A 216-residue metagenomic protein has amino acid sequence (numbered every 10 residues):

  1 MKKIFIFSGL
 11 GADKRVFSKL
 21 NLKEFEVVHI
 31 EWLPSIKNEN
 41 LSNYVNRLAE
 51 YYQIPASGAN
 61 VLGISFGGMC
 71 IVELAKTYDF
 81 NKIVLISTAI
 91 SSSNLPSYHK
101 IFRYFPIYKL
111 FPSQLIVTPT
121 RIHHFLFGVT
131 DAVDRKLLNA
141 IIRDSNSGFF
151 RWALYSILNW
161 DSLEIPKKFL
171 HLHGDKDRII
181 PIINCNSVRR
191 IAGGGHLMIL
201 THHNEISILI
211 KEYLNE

Functional and structural regions predicted by a protein language model:
M1-S57, I107-S113: Active-site catalytic motif of lipid deacylating hydrolases and related acyltransferases
K19, E73-T77: Active-site signature of alpha/beta-hydrolase-fold catalytic machinery across serine- and Asp/Cys-nucleophile hydrolases
L33-S35, K176, A192-L197: Histidine-bearing beta->alpha loop at or near hydrolase active sites
E39, G194-L209: Catalytic histidine-centered segment of alpha/beta-hydrolase-like enzymes
L62-I71: Gly/Ala-rich beta-loop-alpha elbow adjacent to hydrolase catalytic centers
D79-P112: Flexible "cap/lid" loop of the alpha/beta hydrolase fold
L115-D161: Conserved alpha/beta-hydrolase catalytic His-Asp/Glu region
H171-H173, D177: Short beta-strand/loop motif that positions the catalytic acidic residue of the alpha/beta-hydrolase fold
